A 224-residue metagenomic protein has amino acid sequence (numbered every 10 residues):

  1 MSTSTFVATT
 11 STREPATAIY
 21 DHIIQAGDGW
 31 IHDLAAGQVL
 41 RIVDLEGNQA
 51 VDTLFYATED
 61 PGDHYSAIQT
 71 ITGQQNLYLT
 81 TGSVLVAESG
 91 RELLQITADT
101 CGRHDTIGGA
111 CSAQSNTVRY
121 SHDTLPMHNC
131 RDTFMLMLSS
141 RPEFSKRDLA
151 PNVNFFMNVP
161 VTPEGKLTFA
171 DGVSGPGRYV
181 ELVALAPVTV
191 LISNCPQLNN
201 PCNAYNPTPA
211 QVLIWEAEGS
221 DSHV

Functional and structural regions predicted by a protein language model:
M1-V224: Acidic, Ser/Thr/Pro
